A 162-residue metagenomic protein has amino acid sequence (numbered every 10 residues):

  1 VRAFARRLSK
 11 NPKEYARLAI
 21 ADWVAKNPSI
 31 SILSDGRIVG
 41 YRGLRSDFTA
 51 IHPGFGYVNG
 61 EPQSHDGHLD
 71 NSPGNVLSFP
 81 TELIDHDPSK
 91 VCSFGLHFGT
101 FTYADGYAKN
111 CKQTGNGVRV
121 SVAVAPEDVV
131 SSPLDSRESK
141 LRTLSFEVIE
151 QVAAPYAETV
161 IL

Functional and structural regions predicted by a protein language model:
V1-V91: ADP-ribose/NAD+-binding catalytic cleft of ART/PARP-like enzymes
V76-P155: ADP-ribosyltransferase catalytic core
A154-L162: Active-site or metal-binding loop neighborhoods of secreted/extracellular toxin and effector enzymes
